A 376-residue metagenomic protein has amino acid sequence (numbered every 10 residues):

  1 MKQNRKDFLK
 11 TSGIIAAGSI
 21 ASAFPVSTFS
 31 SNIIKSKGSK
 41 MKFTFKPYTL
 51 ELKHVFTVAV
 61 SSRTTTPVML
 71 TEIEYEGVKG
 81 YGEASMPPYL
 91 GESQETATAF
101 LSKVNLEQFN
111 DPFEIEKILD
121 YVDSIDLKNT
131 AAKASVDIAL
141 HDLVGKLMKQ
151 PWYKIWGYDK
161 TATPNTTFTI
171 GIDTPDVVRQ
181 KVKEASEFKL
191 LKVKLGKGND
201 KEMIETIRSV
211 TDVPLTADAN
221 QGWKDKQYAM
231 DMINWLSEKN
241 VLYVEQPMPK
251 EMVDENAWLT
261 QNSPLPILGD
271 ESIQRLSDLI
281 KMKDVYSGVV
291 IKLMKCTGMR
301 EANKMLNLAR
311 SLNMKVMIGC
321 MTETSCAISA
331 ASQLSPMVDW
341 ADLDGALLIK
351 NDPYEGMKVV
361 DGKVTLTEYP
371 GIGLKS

Functional and structural regions predicted by a protein language model:
M1-N4: N-terminal secretory signal peptides
D7-F29: N-terminal export signals
A23-H54, E74: C-terminal segment of N-terminal export signals and the immediately downstream linker at the start of the mature
G38-L50, S62, V68, E76 (+1 more regions): Flexible C-terminal active-site loop/helix
K40-F45, E74, K79-L147: Metal- or metallocofactor-binding catalytic centers and their adjacent structured scaffolds across diverse enzyme
T71, G77, V136, K149 (+5 more regions): Conserved, mostly hydrophobic/aromatic
W152-S263: Metal-dependent enolase-superfamily TIM-barrel catalytic cores that perform enediolate-based chemistry
D254-E255, N262, L268, S272-L343: Catalytic alpha/beta core domains of metabolic enzymes, predominantly
